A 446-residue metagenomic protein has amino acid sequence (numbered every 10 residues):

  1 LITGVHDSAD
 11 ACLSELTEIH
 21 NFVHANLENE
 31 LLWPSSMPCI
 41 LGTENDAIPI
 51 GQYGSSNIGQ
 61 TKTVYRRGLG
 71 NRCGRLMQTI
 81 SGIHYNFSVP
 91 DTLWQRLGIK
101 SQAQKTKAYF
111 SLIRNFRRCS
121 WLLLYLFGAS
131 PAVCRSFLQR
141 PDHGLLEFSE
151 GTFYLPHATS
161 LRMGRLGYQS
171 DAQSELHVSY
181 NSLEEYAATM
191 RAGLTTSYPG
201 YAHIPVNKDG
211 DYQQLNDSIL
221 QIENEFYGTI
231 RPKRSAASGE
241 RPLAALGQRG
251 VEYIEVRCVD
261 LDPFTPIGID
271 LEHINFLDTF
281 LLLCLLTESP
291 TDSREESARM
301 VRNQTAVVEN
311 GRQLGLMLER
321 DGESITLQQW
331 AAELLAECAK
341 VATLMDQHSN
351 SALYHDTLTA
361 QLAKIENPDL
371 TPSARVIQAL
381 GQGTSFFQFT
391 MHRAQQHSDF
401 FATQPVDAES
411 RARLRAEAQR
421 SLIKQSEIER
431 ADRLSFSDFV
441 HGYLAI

Functional and structural regions predicted by a protein language model:
L1-I58, T195-L215: Active-site acidic/histidine clusters and adjacent loop/turn architecture that either coordinate catalytic ions
T3-C12, D91-L93, D260-I269: A generic structural motif
C12, T43-I50, L97, T265-I269 (+1 more regions): A short acidic (Asp/Glu
P38-I40, S297-V307, Y354-K364: A glycine-rich phosphate-binding loop feature that marks nucleotide/adenosyl-phosphate handling sites
G59-N71, T79, S88-Q248, R257 (+4 more regions): Loop-rich catalytic cores of soluble enzymes, especially ATP-dependent carboxylate-amine ligases and other
G247-Q248, I254-D346: Substrate-recognition/cap regions that form aromatic- and gly/pro-loop-enriched pockets for small-molecule ligands
S351-I446: Extended, compositionally biased alpha-helical segments that mediate assembly or anchoring
